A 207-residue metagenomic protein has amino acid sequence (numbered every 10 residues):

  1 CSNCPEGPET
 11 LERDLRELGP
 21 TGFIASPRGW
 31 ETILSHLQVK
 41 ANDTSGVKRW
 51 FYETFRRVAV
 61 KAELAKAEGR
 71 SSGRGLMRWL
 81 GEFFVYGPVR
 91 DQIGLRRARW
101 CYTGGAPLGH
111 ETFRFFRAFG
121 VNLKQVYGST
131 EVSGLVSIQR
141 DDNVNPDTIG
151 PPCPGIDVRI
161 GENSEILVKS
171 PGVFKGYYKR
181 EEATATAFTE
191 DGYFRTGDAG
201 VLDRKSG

Functional and structural regions predicted by a protein language model:
S2-L18, I24, G46: ATP-dependent adenylate-forming carboxylate-activation enzymes
D14, H36-L37, R180: Residue-level signal for well-ordered alpha-helical positions
T21-I24, H36-V144, D157: Gly/Ser/Thr-rich phosphate-binding loop
R28, A106-P107, G172: Alpha-helix/helix-capping structural signal
P152-G155, R159-G207: Conserved ATP-binding/catalytic segment of the ANL
